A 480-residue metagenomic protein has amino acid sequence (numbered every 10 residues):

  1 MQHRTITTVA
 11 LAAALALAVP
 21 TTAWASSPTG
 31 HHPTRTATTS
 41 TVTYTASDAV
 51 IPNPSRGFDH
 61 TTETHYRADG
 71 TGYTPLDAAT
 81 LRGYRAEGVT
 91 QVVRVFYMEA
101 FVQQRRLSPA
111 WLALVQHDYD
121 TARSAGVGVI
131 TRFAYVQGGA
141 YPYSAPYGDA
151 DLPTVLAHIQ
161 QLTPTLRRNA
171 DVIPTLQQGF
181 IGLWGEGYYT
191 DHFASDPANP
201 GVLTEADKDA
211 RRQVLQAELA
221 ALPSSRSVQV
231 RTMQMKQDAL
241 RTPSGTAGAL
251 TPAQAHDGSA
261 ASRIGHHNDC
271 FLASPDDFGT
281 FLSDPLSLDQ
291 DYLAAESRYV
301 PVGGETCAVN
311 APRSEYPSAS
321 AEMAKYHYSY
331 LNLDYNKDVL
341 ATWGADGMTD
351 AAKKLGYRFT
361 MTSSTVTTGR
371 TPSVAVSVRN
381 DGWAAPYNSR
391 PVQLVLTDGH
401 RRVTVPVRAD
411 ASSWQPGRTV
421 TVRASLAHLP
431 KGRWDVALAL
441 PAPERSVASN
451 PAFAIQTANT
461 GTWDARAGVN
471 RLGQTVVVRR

Functional and structural regions predicted by a protein language model:
M1-S27: Secretory targeting and sorting signals
G30-Q91, V95: Boundary/entry segment of secreted carbohydrate-active catalytic domains
G57, T90-V93, G126-I130, I173-T175 (+2 more regions): Structural preference for beta-strand elements that scaffold enzyme active sites
D77-A140, L152-V155: Aromatic-lined substrate-binding rim segments of carbohydrate-active enzymes
A110-G128, Y147-T175, D207-A221: An active-site-proximal structural segment forming one wall of the substrate-binding cleft that immediately precedes
T175-E186, T190-N336: Catalytic-core regions of glycoside hydrolase
E315-S364: Catalytic cores of secreted or luminal carbohydrate-active enzymes
G347-R480: Extracellular/luminal regions of secreted and cell-surface proteins that mediate adhesion/ECM remodeling
